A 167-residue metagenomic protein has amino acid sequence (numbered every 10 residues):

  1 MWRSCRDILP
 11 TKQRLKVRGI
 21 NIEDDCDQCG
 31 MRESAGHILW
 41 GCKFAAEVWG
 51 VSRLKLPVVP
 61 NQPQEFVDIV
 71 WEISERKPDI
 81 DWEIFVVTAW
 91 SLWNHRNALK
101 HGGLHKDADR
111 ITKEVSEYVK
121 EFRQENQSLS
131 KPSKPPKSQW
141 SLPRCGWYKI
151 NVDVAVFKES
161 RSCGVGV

Functional and structural regions predicted by a protein language model:
M1-V167: Primary recognition of RNase H-like, Mg2+-dependent phosphodiesterase/nuclease domains
